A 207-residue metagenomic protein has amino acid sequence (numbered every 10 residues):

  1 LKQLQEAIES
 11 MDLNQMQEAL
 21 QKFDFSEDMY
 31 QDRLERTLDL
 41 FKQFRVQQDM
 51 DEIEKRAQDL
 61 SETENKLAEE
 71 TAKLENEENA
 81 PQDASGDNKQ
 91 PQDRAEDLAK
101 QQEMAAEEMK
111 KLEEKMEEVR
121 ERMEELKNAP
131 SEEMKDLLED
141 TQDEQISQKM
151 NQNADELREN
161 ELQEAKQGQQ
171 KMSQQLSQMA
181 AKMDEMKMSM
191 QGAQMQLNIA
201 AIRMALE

Functional and structural regions predicted by a protein language model:
L1-E207: Feature detects intrinsically disordered, low-complexity acidic/polar segments
